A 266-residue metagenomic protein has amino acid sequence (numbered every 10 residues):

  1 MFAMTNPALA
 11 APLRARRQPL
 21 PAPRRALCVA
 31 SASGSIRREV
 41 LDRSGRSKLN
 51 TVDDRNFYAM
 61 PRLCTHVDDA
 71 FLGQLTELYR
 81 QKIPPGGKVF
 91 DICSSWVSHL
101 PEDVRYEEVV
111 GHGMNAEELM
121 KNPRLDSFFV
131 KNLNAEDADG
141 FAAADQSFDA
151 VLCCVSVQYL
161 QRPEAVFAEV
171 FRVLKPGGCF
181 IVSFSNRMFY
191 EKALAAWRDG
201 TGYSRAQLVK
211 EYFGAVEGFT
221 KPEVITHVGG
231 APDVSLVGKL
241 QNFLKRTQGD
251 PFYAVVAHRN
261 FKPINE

Functional and structural regions predicted by a protein language model:
M1-P19: N-terminal chloroplast transit peptides
S33-P85: Class I SAM-dependent methyltransferase Rossmann-like catalytic core, especially the SAM/SAH-binding loop
H66-A142: Class I SAM-dependent methyltransferase SAM/SAH-binding core
Q74, G200-G230, Y253: Short alpha-helix
F148-E164: A short SAM/SAH-binding and catalytic strip from SAM-dependent methyltransferases
E164-C179: A short glycine-rich, Lys/Arg-flanked "PGG" loop and its adjoining helix->strand segment in the class I
C179-E211: Conserved class I S-adenosyl-L-methionine
E217-G218, P232-E266: Core SAM-dependent methyltransferase catalytic element
